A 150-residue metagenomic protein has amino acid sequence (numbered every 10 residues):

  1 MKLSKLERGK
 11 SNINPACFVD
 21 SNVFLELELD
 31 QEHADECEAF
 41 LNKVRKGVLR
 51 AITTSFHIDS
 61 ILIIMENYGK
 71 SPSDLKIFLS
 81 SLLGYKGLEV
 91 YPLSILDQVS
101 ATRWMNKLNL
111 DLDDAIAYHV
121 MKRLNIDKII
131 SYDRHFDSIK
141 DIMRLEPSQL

Functional and structural regions predicted by a protein language model:
M1-A16, Y118, R123-L150: Acidic, PIN/NYN-like endoribonuclease modules and their adjacent C-terminal/linker elements
M1-T53, Y68-I77: Short, well-structured N-terminal submotif of metal-dependent ribonuclease cores
K2-S4, E89-K128: Active-site neighborhoods of divalent-metal-dependent phosphate/nucleic-acid chemistry enzymes
V19-D20, E26, T53-T54, L110-D111 (+2 more regions): Histidine- and aromatic-rich ligand-binding microenvironments
N22-L25, L62, T102: Amphipathic alpha-helical segments within well-ordered protein domains
F24, I58, F136-D137: A generic structural signal for short hydrophobic patches within well-formed alpha-helices
L62-G87: Active-site-proximal, substrate-binding regions of enzyme catalytic domains and RNA-binding/basic surfaces
S80-S81, V99, K107-N109, D113 (+1 more regions): Internal alpha/beta domain cores that form substrate/cofactor-binding pockets in large enzymes and binding proteins
